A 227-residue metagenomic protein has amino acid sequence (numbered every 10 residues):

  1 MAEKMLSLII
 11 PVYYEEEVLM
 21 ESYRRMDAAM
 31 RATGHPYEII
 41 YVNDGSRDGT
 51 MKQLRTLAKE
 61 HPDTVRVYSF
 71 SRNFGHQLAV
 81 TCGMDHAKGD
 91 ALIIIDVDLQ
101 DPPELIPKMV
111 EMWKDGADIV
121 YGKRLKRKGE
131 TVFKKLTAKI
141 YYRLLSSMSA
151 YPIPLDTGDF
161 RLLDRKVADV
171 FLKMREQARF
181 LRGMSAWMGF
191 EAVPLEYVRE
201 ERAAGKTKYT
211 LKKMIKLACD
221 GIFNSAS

Functional and structural regions predicted by a protein language model:
M1-T131: Structured catalytic core of nucleotide-sugar glycosyltransferases
L6, G158, F190: Change "...and in nucleic-acid phosphodiester-cleaving endonucleases..." to "...and in nucleic-acid processing enzymes
E16, M30, A117, M148 (+3 more regions): A general structural signal marking secondary-structure boundaries and capping sites
T56, Y68-H86, Q100-M184, E200-C219: Acceptor/aglycone-binding surface of glycosyltransferases and processive sugar-polymer synthases
W187: Flexible glycine/serine/alanine-rich "lid" or loop that lines and gates the nucleotide-sugar donor pocket in diverse
F190-A192, V198: Histidine/lysine/aspartate-rich catalytic loop segments that bind and position anionic ligands
C219, F223-S227: Alpha-helical membrane-interface segments at transmembrane helix boundaries
